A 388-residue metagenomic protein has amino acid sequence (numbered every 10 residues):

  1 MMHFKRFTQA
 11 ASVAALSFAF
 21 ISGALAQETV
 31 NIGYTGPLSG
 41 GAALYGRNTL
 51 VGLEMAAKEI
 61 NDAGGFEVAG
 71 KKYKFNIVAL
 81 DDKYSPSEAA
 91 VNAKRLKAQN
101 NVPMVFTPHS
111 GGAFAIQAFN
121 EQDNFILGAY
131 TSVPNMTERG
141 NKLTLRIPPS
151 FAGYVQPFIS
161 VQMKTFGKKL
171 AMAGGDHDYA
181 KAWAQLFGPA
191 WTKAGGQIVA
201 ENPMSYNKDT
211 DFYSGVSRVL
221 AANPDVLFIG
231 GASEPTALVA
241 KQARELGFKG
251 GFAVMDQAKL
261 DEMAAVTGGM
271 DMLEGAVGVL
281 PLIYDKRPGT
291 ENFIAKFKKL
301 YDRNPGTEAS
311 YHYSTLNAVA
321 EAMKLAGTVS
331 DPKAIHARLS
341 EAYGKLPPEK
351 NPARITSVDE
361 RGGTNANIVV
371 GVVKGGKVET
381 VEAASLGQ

Functional and structural regions predicted by a protein language model:
M2-A14, A26-Q388: Extracytosolic ligand-binding ectodomains
F20-A26: Sec/Tat signal peptide C-region and signal peptidase I cleavage site
